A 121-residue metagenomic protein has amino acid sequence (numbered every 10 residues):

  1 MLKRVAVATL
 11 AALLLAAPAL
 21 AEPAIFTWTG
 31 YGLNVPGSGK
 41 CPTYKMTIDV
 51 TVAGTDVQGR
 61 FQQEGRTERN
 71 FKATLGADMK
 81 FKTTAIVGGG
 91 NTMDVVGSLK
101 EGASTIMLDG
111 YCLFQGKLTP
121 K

Functional and structural regions predicted by a protein language model:
M1-V7: Bacterial N-terminal signal peptides that target proteins for export
V7-A8, G116: General helical structural elements
A8-A16: Bacterial N-terminal signal peptides
A17-A21: Sec/Tat signal peptide C-region and signal peptidase I cleavage site
E22-K121: Central antiparallel beta-sheet cores of small beta-barrel/beta-sandwich binding domains
